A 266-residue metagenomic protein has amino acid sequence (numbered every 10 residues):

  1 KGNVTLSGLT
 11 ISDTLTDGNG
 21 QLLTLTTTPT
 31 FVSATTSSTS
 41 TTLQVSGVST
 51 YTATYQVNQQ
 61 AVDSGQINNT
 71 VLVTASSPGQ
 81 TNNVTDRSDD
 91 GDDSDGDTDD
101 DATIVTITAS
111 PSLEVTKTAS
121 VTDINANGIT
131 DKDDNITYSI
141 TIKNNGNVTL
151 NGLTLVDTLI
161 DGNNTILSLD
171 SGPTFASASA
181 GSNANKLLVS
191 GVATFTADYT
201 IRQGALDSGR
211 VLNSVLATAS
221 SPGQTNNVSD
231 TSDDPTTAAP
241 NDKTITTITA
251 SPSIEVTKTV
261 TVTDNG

Functional and structural regions predicted by a protein language model:
K1-G266: Exported/extracytosolic protein signature
